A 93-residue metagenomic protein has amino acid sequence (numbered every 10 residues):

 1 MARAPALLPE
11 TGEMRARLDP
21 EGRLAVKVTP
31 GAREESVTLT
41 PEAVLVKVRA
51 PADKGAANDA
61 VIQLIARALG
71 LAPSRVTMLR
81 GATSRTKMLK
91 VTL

Functional and structural regions predicted by a protein language model:
M1-I62, A68-P73, T77-L93: Contiguous, often N-terminal, cationic amphipathic patches that form binding interfaces
